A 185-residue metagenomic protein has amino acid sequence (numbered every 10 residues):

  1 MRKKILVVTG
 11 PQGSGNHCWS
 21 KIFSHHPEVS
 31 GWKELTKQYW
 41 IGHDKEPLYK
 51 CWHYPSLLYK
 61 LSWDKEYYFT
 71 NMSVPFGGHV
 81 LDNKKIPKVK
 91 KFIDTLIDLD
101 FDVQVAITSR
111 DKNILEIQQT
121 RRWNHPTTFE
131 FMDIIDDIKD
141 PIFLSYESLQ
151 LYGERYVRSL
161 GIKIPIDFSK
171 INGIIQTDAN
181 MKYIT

Functional and structural regions predicted by a protein language model:
M1-V74, S169-I184: PAPS-dependent sulfotransferase catalytic core
S73-I166: PAPS-dependent sulfotransferase catalytic domain
